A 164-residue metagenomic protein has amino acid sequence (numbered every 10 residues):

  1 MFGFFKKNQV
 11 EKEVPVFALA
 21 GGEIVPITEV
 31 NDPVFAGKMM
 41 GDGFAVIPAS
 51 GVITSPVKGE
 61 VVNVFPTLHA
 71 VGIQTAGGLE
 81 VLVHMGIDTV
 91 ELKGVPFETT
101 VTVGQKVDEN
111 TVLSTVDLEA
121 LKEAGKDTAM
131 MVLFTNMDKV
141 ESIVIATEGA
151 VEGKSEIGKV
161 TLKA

Functional and structural regions predicted by a protein language model:
M1-A164: Contiguous, well-folded functional domains in the mature portion of proteins
